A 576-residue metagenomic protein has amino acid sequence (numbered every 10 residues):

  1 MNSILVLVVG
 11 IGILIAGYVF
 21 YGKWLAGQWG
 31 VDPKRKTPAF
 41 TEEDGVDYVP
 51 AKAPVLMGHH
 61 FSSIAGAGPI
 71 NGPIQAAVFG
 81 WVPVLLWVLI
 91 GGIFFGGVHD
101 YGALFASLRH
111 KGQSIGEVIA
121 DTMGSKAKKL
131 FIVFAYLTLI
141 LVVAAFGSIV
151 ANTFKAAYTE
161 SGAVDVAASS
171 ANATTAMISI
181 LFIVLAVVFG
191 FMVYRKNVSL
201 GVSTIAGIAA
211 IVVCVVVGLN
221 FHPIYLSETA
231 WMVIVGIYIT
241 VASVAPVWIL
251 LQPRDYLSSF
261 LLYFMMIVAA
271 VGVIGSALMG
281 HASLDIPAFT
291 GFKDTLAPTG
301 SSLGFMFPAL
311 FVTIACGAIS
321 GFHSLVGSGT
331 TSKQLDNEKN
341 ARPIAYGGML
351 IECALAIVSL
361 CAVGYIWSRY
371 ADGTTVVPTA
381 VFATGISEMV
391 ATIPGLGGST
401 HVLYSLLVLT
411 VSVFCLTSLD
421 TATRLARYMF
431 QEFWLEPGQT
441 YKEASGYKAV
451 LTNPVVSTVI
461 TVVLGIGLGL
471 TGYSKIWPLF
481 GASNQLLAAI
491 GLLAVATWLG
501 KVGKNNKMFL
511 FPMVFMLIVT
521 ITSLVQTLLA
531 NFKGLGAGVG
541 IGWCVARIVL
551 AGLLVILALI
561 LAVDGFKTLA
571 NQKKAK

Functional and structural regions predicted by a protein language model:
N2-V19, A76-S107, G116, A176-F182 (+7 more regions): Extracellular loop-to-transmembrane helix junctions
A16-I70, S259, F305: Membrane-interface "cap" regions at the ends of multi-pass membrane proteins
K23-V49, G72-Q75, L85, L89 (+5 more regions): Flexible loop linkers connecting adjacent transmembrane helices in multi-pass alpha-helical membrane transporters
V49-H110, D121-S125, V142-Y158, N340-Y370 (+3 more regions): Membrane-interface helix-loop-helix modules in multi-pass membrane proteins
A67-I74, G91-H99, A103, S107-K111 (+5 more regions): Membrane-helix boundary/coupling elements in multi-pass transport proteins
S125-I140, G347-A354, T400-L403, E432-L470: Loop-to-transmembrane helix boundary motifs in multi-pass membrane proteins
F191, R195, A209-V233, V241-S243 (+4 more regions): Hydrophobic alpha-helical segments and their helix-loop junctions in multi-pass secondary transporters
I274-T295, L350-I386, T421: Extracellular/periplasmic helix-exit of transmembrane alpha-helices
